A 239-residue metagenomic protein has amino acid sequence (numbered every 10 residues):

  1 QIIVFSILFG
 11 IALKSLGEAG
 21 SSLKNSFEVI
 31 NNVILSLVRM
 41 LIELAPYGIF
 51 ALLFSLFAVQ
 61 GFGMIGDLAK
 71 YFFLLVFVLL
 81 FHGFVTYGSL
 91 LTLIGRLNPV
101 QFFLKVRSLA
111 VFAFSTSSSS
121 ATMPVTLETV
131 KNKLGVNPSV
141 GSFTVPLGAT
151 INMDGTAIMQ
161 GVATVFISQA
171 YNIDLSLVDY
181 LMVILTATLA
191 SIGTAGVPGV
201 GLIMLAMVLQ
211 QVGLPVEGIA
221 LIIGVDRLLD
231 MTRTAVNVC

Functional and structural regions predicted by a protein language model:
Q1, L44, G148-M159, V225-C239: Membrane-embedded alpha-helical segments of transport systems, primarily multispan ion/solute transporters
Q1, R39-I42, F77-V78, T92-F102 (+4 more regions): Membrane-interfacial loop-to-helix junctions in multi-pass transporters
Q1-F102: Signature of multi-pass transmembrane helix bundles
L16-S21, V29-N32, Q60, G95-P99 (+3 more regions): Juxtamembrane helix-boundary/capping and inter-helix hinge elements in multi-pass membrane proteins
N25-M40, D67, Q101-F112, E128-G135 (+2 more regions): Short amphipathic alpha-helical coupling elements at transmembrane boundaries
I30-N31, A69-T86, K105-A110, L181-I192 (+1 more regions): Small-residue-enriched core segments of transmembrane alpha-helices in multipass membrane transport and channel
L109-S191: Helix-loop-helix junctions within the multi-pass membrane cores of secondary transporters/permeases
G161-C239: Transmembrane alpha-helical segments and their short flanking loops that form helix-hairpins/helix-helix interfaces
